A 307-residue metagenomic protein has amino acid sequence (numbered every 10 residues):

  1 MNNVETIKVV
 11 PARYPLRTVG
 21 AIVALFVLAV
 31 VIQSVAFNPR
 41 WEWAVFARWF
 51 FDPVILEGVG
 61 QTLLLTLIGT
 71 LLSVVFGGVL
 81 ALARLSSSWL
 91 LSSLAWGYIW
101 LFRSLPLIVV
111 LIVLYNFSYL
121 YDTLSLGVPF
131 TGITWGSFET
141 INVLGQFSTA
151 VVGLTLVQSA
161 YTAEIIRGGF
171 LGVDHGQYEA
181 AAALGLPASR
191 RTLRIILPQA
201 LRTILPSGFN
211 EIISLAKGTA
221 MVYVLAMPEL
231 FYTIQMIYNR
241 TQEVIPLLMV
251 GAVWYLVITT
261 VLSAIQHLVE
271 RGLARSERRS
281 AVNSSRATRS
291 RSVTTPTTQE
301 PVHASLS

Functional and structural regions predicted by a protein language model:
M1-S307: Transmembrane alpha-helices and adjacent helix-loop boundaries
